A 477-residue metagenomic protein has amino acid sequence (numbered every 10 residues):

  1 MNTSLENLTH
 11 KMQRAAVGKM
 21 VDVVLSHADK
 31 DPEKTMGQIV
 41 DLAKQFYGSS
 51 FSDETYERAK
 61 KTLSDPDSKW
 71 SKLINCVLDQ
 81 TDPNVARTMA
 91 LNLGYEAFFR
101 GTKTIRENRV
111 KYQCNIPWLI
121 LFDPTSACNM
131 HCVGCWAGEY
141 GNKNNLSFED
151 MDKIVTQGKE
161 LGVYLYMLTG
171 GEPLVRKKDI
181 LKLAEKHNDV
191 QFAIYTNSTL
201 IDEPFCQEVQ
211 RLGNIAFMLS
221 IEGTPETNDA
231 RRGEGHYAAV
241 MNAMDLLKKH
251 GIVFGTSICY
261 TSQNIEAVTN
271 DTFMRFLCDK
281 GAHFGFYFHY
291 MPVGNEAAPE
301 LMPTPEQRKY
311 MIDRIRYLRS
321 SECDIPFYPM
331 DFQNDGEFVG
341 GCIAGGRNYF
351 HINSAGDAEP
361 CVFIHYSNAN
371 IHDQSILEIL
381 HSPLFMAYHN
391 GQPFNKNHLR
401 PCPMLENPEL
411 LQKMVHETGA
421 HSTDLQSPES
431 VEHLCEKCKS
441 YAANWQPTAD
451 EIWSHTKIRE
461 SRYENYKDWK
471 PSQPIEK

Functional and structural regions predicted by a protein language model:
M1-K61, D229-G345, N353-A355, E359 (+1 more regions): Radical SAM enzyme [4Fe-4S]-AdoMet core and its adjacent flexible, acidic and glycine-rich loops/tails across
S4-M12, A16, V23, H27 (+5 more regions): Flexible mid-to-C-terminal extensions adjoining Fe-S/redox cofactors in radical SAM and related proteins
G37-P204, K477: Conserved alpha-helical substructure of the radical SAM core
E96-P117, P329-F332, G336, N370-M386: Short, charged low-complexity linear segments at domain edges
I120, G346-N348: Short loop/turn microsegments at loop-to-beta-strand junctions
C128, C132-C135, C342, G356 (+2 more regions): Short cysteine clusters
G134, G138-G141, N348, S367 (+1 more regions): Secreted/processed peptides and extracellular or luminal domains of membrane proteins
F148-L168, L174-H289: Radical SAM/AdoMet-radical enzyme domain recognition
